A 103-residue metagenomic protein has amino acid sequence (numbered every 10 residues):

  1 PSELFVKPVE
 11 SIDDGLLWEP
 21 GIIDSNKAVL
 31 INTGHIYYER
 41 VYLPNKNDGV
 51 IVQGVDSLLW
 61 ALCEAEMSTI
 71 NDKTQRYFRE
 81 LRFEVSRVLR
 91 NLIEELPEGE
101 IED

Functional and structural regions predicted by a protein language model:
P1-D103: Charge-rich (often acidic), low-complexity intrinsically disordered regions concentrated in mid-to-C-terminal segments
